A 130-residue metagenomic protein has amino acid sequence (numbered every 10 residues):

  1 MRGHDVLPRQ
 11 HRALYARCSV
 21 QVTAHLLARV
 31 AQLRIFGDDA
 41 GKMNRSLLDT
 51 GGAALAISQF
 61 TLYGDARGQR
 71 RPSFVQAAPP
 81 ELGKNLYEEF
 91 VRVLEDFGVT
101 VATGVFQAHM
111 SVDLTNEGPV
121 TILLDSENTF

Functional and structural regions predicted by a protein language model:
R9-G51, T61-R92, D96-F97, A102: Compact, glycine-rich, soluble single-domain proteins
L14, S58-Q59, L114-N116, L124-S126: Flexible glycine-/small-residue-rich
L26, I57, V120: Residue-level signal for inorganic ion chemistry
G52, L114-P119: A short, glycine/Asx- and small/polar-enriched loop/turn that sits immediately N-terminal to a beta-strand
F74-A77, E117-F130: Short, low-complexity, polybasic intrinsically disordered segments
A108-D113: Beta-rich nucleic-acid/ligand-interaction surfaces
